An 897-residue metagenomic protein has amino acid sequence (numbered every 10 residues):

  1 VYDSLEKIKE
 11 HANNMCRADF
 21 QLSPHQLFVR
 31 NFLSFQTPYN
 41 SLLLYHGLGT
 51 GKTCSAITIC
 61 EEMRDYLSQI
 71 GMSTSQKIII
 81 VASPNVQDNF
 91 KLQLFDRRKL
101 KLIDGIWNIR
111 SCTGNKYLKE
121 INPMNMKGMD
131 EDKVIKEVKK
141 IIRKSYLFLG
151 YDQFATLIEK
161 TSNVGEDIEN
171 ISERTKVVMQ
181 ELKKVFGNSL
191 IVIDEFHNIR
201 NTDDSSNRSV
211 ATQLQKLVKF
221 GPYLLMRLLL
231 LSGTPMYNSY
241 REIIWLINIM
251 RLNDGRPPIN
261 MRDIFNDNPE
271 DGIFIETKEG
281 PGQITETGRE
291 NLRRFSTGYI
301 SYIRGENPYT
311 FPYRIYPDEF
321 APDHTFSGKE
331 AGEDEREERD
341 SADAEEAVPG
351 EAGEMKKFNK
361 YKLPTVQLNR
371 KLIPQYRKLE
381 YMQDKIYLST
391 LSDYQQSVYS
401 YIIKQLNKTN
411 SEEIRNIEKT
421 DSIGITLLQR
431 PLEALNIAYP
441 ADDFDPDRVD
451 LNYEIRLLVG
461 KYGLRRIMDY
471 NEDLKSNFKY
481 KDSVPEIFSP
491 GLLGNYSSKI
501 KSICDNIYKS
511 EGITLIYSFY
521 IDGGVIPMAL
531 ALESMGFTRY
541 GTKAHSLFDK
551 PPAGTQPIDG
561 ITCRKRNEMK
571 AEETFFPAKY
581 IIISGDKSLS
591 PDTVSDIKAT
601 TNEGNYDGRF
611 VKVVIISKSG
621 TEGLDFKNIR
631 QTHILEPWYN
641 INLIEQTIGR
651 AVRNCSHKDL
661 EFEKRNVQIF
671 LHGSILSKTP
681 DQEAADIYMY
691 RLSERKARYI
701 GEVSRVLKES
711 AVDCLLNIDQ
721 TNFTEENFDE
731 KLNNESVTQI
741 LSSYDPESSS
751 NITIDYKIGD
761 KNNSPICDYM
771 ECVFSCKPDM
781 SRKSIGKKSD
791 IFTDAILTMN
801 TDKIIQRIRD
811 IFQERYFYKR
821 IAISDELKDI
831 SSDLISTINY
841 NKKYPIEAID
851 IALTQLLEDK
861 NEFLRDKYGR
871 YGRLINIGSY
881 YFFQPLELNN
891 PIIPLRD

Functional and structural regions predicted by a protein language model:
V1-D625, K664-D897: Helicase motor interdomain insertion/brace
L635-E636: Conserved AAA+ ATPase "SRH/arginine-finger" region at the nucleotide-binding site
N640-L660: Conserved SF2 helicase motif VI
